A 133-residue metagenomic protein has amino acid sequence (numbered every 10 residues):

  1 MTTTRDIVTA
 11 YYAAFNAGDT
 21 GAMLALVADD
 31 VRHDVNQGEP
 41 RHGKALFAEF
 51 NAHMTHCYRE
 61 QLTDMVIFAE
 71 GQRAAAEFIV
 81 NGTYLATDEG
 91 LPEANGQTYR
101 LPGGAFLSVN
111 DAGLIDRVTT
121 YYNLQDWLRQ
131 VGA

Functional and structural regions predicted by a protein language model:
M1-A133: C-terminal and inter-domain tail/linker signature
